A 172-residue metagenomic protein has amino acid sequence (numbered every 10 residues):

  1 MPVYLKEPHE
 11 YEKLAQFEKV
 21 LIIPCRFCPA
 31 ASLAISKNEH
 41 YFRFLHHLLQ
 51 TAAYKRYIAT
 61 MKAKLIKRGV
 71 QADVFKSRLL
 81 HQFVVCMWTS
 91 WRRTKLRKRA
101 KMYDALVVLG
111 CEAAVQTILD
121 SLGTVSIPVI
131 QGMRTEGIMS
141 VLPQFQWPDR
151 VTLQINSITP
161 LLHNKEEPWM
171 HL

Functional and structural regions predicted by a protein language model:
M1-L172: Iron-sulfur-associated redox domains of electron-transfer enzymes in respiratory and anaerobic energy metabolism
